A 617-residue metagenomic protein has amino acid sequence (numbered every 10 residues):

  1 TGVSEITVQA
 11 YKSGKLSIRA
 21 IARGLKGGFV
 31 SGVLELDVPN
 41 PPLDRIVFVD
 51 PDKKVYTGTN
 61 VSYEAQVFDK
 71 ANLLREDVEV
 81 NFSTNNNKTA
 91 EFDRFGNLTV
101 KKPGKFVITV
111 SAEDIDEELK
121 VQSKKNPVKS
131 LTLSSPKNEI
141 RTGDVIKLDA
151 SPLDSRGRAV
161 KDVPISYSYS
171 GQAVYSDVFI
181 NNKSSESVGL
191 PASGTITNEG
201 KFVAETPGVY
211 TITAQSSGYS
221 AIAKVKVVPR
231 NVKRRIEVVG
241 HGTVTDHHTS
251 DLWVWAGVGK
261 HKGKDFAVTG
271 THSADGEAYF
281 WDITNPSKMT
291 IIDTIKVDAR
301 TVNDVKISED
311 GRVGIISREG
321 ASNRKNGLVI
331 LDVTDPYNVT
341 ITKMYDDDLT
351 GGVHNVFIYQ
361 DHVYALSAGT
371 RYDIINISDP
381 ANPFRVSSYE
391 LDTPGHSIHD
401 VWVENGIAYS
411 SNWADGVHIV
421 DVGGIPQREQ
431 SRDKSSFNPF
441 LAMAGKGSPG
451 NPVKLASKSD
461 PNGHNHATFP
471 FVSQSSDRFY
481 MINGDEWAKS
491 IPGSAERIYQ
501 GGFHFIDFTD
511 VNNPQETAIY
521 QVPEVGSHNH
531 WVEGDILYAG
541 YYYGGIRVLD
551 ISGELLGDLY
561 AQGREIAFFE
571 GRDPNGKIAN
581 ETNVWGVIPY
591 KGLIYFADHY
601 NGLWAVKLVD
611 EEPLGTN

Functional and structural regions predicted by a protein language model:
T1-K233: Extracytoplasmic soluble-region selector
S130, D177-N182, S193, E199 (+1 more regions): Feature marking well-ordered beta-strand scaffolds used for ligand recognition
